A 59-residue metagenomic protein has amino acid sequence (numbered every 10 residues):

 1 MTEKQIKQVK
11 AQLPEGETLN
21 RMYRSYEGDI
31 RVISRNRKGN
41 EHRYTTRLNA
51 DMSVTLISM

Functional and structural regions predicted by a protein language model:
M1-T18: Short, non-transmembrane alpha-helical segments in secretory-pathway proteins
P14-M59: Acidic, low-complexity, intrinsically disordered interaction modules
